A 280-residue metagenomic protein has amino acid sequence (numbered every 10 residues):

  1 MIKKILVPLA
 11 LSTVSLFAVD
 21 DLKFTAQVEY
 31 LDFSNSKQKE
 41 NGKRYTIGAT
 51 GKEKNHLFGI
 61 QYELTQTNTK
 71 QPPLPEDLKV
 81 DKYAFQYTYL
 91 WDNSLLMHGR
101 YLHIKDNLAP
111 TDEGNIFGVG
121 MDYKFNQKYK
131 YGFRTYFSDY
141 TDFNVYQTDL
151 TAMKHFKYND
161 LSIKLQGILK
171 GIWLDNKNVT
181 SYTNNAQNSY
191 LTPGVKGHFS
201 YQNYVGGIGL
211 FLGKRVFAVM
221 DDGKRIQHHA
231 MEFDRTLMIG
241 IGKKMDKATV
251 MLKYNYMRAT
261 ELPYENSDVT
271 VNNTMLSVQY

Functional and structural regions predicted by a protein language model:
M1-T25: Cleavable N-terminal export/targeting peptides
V19-Y280: Transmembrane beta-barrel domains of bacterial outer-membrane proteins
